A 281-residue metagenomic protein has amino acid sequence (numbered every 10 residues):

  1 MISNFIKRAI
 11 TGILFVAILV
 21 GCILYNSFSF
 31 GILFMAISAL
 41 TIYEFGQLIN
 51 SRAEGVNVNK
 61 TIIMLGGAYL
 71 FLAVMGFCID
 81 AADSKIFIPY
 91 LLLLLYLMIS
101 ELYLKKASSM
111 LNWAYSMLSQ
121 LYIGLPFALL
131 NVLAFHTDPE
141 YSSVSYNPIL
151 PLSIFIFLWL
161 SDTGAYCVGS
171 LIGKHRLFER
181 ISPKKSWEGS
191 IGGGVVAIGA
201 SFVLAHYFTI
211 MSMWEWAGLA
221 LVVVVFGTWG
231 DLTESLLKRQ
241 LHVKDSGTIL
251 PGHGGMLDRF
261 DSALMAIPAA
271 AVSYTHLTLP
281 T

Functional and structural regions predicted by a protein language model:
M1-V222: Membrane-embedded alpha-helical bundles of polytopic integral membrane proteins
G46, L160-G164, S190-I191, W229-L237 (+2 more regions): Active-site His/Glu-centered metal-binding helix of metallohydrolases
L241-D261: Interfacial loop-to-transmembrane junctions
R259-S273: Final/C-terminal transmembrane alpha-helix of multipass membrane proteins
T275-T281: Conserved small/polar residues in nucleotide/adenosyl-binding loops
